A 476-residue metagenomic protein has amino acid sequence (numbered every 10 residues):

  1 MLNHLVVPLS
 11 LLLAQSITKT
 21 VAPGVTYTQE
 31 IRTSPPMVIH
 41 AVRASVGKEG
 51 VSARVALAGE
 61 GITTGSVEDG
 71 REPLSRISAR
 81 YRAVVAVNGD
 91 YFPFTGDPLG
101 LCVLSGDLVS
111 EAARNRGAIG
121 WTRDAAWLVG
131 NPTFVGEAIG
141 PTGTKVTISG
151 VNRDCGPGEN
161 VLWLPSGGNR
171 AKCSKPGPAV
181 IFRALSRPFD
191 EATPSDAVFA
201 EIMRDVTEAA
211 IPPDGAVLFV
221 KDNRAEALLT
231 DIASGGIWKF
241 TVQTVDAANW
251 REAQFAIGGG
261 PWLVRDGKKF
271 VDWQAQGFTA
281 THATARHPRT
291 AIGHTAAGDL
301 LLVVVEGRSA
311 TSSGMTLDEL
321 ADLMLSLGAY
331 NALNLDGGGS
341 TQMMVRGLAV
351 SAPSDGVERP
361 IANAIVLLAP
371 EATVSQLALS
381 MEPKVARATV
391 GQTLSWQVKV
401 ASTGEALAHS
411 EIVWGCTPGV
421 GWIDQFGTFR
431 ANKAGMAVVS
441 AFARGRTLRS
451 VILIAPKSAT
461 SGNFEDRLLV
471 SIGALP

Functional and structural regions predicted by a protein language model:
H4-L13: Sec-dependent N-terminal signal peptides
L12-G473: Gly/Ser/Thr/Pro-rich low-complexity, intrinsically disordered segments
P476: Short carbohydrate-recognition loop motifs
